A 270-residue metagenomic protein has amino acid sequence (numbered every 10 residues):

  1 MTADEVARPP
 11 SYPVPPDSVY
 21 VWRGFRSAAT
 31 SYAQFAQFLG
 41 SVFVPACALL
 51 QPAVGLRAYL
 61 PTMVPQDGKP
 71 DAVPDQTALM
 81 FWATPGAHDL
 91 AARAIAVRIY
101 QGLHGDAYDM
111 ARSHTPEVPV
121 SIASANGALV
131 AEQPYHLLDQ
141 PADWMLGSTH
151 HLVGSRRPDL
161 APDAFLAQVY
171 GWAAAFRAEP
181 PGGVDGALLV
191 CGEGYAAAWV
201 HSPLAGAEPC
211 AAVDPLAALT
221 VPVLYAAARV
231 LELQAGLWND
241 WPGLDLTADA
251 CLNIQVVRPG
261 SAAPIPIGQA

Functional and structural regions predicted by a protein language model:
M1-Q76, A83-L90, R98, T115-A270: Short S/T/G/P-rich N-terminal loop/turn motif that feeds into the first structured element of a domain
Y100-G102: A short, polar/proline- and glycine-enriched secondary-structure boundary/capping micro-motif
G105-P119: Low-complexity RS/RG/RGG-rich segments used by eukaryotic RNA-binding proteins and nuclear co-regulators for mRNP
